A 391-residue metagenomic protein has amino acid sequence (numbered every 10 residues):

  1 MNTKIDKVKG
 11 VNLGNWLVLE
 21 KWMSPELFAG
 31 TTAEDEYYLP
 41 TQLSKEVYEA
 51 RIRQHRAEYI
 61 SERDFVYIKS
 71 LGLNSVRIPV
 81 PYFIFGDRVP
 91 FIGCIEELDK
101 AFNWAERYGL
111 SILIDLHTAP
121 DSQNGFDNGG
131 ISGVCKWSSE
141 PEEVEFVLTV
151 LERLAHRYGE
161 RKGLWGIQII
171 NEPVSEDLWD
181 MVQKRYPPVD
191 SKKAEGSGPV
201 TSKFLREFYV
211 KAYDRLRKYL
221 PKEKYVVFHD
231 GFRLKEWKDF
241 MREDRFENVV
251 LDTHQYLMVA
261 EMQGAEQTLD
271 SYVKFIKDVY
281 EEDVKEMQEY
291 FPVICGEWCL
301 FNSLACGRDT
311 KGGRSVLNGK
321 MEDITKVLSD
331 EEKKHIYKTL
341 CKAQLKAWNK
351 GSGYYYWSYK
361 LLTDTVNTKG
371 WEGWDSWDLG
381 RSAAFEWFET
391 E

Functional and structural regions predicted by a protein language model:
M1-L73: N-terminal carbohydrate-binding accessory modules
I5-K7, S122-R308, A343-Y356, T365 (+1 more regions): Active-site region of glycoside hydrolase catalytic domains
D6-L17, E106-D121: Glycine-rich, aromatic-flanked loop segments that form ligand/cofactor-binding clefts across common enzyme folds
V11-G14, I78-P81, H254, E297-C299: Short loop/turn segments at strand-loop or loop-helix junctions that form parts of catalytic or ligand-binding pockets
L19, F83-F85, A119-D121, F301: Active-site loop signature of alpha/beta-hydrolase-fold enzymes
P25-A50, Q183-S197, C306-K334: A solvent-exposed, charged loop/short amphipathic helix patch at secondary-structure junctions
E49-V76, G86, P90-T118, N128-I169 (+1 more regions): An active-site-proximal structural segment forming one wall of the substrate-binding cleft that immediately precedes
F83-F85, P90, C306-K333, K342 (+3 more regions): C-terminal/domain-terminus segments
